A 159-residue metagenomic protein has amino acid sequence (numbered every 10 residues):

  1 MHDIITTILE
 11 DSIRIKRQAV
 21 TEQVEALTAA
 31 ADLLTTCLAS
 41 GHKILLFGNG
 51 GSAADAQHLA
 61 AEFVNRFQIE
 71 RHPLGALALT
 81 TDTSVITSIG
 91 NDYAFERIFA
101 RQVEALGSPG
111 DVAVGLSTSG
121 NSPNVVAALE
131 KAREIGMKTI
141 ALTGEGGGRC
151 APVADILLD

Functional and structural regions predicted by a protein language model:
M1-E22: Generic N-terminal amphipathic, Lys/Arg-enriched alpha-helix
E22-S40: A short, well-structured juxtamembrane/interface segment
T35-G107: Glycine-rich, small/polar surface segments that engage phosphate groups of diverse ligands
K43-F47, P109-G120: A short, small-residue-rich loop immediately preceding and capping a beta-strand
S52-Q57, N121-A128, C150: Short glycine/serine/threonine-rich phosphate/pyrophosphate-binding segments that cradle anionic phosphate groups
A113, T139, L157-L158: Short, well-ordered beta-strand core segments
L129-R133: Surface-exposed amphipathic alpha-helices with a cationic face
A141-I156: Short, glycine/polar-rich helix-capping loops at beta-to-alpha or helix-loop-helix junctions that flank or form
